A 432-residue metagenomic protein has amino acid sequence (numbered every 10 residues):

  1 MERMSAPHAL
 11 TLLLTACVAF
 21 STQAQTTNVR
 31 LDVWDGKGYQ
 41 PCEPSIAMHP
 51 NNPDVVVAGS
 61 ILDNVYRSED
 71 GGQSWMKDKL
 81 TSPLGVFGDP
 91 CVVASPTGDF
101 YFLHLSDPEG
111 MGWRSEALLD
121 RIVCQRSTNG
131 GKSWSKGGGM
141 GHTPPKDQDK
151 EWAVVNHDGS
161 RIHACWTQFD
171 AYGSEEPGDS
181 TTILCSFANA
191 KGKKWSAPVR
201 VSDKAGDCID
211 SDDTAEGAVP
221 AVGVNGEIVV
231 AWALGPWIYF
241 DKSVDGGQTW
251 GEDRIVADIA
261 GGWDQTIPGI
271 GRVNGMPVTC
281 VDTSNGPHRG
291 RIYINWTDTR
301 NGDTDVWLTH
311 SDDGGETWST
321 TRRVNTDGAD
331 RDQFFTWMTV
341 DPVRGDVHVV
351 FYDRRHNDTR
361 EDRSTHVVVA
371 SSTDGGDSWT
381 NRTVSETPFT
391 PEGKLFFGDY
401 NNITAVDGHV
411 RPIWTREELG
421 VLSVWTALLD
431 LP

Functional and structural regions predicted by a protein language model:
M1-P7: N-terminal secretory signal peptides that target proteins for export/translocation
E2, C17-A19, V65: Intrinsic disorder/low-complexity segments
S5, F20-T22, Q40: Intrinsic low-complexity/disordered segments
H8-S21: Bacterial N-terminal signal peptides
Q25-P432: Extracellular, repeat-based ectodomains that mediate carbohydrate processing or recognition
